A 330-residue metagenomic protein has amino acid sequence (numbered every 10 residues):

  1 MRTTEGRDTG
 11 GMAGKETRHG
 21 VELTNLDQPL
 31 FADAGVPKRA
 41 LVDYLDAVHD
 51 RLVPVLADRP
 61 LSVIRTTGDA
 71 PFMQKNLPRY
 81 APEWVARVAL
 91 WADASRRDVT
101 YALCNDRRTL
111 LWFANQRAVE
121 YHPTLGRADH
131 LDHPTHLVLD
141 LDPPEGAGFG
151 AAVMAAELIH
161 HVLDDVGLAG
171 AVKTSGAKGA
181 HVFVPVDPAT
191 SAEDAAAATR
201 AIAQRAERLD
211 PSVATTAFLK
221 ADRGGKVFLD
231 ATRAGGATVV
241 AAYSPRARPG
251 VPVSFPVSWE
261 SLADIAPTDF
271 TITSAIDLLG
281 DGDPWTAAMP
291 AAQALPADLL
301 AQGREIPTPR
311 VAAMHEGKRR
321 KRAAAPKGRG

Functional and structural regions predicted by a protein language model:
R2, A13-T17, V42, R51-E145 (+5 more regions): SsDNA-processing nucleotidyl-transfer enzymes
R2-D43, D50-V53, A57, A118-H136 (+2 more regions): C-terminal accessory nucleic-acid interaction domains of nucleic acid-metabolism proteins
Y44, F149-L168, A195-D210: Long, well-ordered alpha-helical scaffolding segments within enzyme catalytic domains, especially pronounced
V63-T66, G170-G176, A217-A221: Short beta-strand
G150, K173, V186-A189: Nucleic-acid 5′ end/cap handling module spanning
T174-V184: Short, conserved phosphate-binding/catalytic loop or strand-edge motifs used in phosphoryl-/nucleotidyl-transfer
F183-A195: Catalytic palm subdomain of template-directed nucleic-acid polymerases, centered on the conserved carboxylate motif
